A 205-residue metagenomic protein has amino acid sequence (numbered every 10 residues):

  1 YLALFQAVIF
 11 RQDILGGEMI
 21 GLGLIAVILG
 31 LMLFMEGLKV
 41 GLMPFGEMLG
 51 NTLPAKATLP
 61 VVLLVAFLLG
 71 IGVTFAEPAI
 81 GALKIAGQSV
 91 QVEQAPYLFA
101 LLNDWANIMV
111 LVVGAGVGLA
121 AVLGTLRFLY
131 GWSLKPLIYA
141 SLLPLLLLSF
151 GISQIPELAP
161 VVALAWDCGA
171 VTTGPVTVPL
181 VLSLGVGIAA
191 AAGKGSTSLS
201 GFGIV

Functional and structural regions predicted by a protein language model:
Y1-L68: N-terminal alpha-helical transmembrane segments of multi-pass membrane transport and channel/translocase proteins
Y1-V8, G23-L33, V65-I71, G114-R127 (+3 more regions): Hydrophobic core segments of alpha-helical transmembrane domains in multi-pass membrane transport and ion-translocation
I9-D13, G118-K135, L158-V161, G187-S198: Membrane-water interface regions at transmembrane-helix termini and the short interhelical loops of multi-pass membrane
I20-M32, D104-A115, C168-V181: Structural signature of hydrophobic alpha-helical transmembrane segments
F34-M43, I71-A82, V113-V117, A170-V178: Short helix-coil transition sites and intra-membrane helix breaks within transmembrane domains of multi-pass
M43, E47, I80-S89, S141-L142 (+3 more regions): Re-entrant/interfacial helical elements at transmembrane boundaries that shape and gate the permeation pathway
L59-S149: Helix-loop-helix junctions within the multi-pass membrane cores of secondary transporters/permeases
E157-V205: C-terminal transmembrane helix-loop-helix hairpin of multi-pass membrane proteins
